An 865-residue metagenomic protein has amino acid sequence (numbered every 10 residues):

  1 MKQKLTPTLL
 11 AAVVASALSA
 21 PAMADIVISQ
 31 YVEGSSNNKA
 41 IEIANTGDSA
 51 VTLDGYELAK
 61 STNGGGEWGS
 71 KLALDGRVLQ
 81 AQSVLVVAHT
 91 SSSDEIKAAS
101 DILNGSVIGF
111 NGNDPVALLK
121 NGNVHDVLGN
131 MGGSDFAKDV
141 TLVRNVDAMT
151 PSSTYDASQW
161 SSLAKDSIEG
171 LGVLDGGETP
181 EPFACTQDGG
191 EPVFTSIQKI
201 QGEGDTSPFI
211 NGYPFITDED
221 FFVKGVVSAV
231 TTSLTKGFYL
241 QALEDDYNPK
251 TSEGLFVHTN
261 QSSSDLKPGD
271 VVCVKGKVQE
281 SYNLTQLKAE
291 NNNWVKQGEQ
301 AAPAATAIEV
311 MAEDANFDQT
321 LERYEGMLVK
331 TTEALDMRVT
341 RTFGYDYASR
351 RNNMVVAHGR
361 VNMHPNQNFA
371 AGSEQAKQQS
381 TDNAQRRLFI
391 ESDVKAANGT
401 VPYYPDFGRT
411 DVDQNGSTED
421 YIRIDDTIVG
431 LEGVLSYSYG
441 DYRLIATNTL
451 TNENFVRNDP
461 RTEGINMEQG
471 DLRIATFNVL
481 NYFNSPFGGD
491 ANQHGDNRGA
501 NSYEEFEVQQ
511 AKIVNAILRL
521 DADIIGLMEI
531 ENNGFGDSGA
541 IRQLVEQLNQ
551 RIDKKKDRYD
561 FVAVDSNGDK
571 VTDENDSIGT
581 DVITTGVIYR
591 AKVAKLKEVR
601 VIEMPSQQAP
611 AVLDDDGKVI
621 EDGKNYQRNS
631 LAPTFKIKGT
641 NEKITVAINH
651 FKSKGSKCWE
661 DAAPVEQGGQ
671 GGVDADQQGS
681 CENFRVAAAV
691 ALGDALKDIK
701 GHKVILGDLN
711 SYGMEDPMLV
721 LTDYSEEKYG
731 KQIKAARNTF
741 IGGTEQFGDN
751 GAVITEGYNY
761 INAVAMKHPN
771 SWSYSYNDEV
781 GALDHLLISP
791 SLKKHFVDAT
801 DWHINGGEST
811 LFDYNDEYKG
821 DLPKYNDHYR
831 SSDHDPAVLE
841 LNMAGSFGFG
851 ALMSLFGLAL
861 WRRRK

Functional and structural regions predicted by a protein language model:
M1-L9, S846, K865: Bacterial N-terminal signal peptides that target proteins for export
A11-A17, S854-G857: Bacterial N-terminal signal peptides
S19-P21: N-terminal signal peptide c-region/cleavage motif recognized by signal peptidases
M23-D147, Q198-F209, F215, D220-Q286 (+1 more regions): Activation on beta-sandwich/Ig-like modules and their edge loops
A44-S49, S228-V230, A334-R338, A591 (+2 more regions): Short solvent-exposed strand-capping/beta-turn motif centered on an Asx-Ser/Thr pair
R77-V84, H89-E95, N111, L128-A137 (+9 more regions): Divalent cation-coordinating acidic motifs and surrounding scaffolds that mediate Ca2+/Mg2+/Mn2+/Zn2+-dependent binding
M131-D135, L174-D496, F506-V514, A594 (+4 more regions): Extended non-catalytic accessory segments flanking core domains
G848-R864: A cross-kingdom C-terminal cell-surface attachment/processing module
